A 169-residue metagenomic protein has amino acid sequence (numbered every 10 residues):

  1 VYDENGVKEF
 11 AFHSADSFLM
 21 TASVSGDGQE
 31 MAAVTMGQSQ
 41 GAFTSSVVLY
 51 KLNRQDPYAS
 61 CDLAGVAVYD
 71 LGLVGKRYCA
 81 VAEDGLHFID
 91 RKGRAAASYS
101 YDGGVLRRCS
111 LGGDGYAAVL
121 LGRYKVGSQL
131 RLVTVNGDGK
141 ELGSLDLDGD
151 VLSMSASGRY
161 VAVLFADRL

Functional and structural regions predicted by a protein language model:
N5, K51-N53, K92, D138 (+1 more regions): Solvent-exposed strand-loop boundary residues in beta-sheet-rich modules
V7-H13, Q55-D62, R94-S100, G139-L145: A short beta-strand motif characteristic of beta-propeller blades
D16-G26, D62-K76, Y101-D114, L147-R159: Repeated scaffold domains used in trafficking and secretory/extracellular systems, primarily beta-propellers
M31-A32, Y78-C79, Y116-A117, V161: Hydrophobic beta-strand positions that form the internal "hydrophobic ladder" of WD40/Gbeta-like beta-propeller blades
A33-G37, A82, L120-G122, F165: Recurrent small/Gly-Pro-centered beta-turn motifs in extracellular repeat architectures
S39-L49, E83-D90, V126-V133, R168-L169: Structural motif
V48-L49, R54-E83: Loop-centered beta-sheet repeat module
G127, V133-L147, V151-L169: Hydrophilic extracytoplasmic domains
